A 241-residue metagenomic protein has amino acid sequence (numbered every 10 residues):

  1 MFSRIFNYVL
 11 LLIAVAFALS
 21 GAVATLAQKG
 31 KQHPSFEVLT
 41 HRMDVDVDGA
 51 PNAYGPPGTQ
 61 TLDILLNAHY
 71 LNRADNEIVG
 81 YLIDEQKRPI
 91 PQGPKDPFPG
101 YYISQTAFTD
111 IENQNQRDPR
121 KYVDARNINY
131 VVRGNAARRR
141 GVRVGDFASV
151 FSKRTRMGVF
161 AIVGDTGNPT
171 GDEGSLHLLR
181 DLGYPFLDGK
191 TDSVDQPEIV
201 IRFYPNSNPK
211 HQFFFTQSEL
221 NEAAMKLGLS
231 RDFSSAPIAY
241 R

Functional and structural regions predicted by a protein language model:
M1, A18-L19: Intrinsic low-complexity, intrinsically disordered segments enriched in polar/basic residues
F2-V9: Bacterial N-terminal signal peptides that target proteins for export
L10-A18: Bacterial N-terminal signal peptides
A14, A22-T25: Cleavable N-terminal signal peptides
A22, N168, N206: Residue-level marker of positions within ordered structural domains that often coincide with functionally constrained
L26-M157, A161-G164, D181-G189, V194-I199 (+1 more regions): Cell wall/extracellular polymer interaction/catalysis modules
N168-D181: Short, solvent-exposed secondary-structure boundary/capping segments
